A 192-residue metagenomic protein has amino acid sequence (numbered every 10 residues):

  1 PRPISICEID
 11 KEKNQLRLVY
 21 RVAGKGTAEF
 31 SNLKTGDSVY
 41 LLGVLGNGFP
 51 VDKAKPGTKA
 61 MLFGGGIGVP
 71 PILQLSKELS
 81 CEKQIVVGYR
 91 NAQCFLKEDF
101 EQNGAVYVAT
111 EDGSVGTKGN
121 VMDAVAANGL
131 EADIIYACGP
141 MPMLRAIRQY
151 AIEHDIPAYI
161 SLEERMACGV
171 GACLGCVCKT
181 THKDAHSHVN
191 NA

Functional and structural regions predicted by a protein language model:
P1-T35: Ferredoxin-reductase
K11, A126, C178: Residue-level marker of positions within ordered structural domains that often coincide with functionally constrained
V22, L45, H182: A broadly conserved detector of short glycine/acidic/proline-rich loop/turn motifs that flank catalytic sites and bind
K25-R165: FNR/FR-type flavoprotein reductase catalytic core
P71, M141-P142, E163-A192: Local cysteine-cluster metal-coordination motifs and their immediate loop/turn environment, predominantly Fe-S cluster
